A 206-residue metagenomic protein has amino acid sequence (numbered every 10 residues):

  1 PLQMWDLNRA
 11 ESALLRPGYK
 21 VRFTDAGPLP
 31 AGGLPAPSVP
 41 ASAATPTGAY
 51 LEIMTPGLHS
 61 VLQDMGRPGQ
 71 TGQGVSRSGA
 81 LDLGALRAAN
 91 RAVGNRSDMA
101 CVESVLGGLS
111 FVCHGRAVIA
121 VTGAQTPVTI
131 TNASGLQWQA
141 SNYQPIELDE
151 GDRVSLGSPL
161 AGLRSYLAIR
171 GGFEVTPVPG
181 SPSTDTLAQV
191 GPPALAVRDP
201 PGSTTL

Functional and structural regions predicted by a protein language model:
P1-L206: Conserved "landmark" site that anchors the functional core of diverse proteins
